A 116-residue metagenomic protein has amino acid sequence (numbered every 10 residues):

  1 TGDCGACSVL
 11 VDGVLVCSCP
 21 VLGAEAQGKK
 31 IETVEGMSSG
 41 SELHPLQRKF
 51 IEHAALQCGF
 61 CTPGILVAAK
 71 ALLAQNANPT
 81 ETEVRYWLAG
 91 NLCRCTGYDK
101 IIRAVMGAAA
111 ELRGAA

Functional and structural regions predicted by a protein language model:
T1-A116: Signature of N-terminal electron-transfer/Fe-S-associated modules in redox systems
